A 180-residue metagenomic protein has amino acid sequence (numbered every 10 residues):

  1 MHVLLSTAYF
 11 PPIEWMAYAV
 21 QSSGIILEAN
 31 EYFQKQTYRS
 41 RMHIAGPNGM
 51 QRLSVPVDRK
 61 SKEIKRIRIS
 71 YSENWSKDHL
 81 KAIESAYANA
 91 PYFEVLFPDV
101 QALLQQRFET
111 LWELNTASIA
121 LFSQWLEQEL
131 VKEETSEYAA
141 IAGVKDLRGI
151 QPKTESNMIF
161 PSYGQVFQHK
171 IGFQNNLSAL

Functional and structural regions predicted by a protein language model:
M1-L180: Residues lining hydrophobic/aromatic ligand-binding pockets adjacent to catalytic sites
